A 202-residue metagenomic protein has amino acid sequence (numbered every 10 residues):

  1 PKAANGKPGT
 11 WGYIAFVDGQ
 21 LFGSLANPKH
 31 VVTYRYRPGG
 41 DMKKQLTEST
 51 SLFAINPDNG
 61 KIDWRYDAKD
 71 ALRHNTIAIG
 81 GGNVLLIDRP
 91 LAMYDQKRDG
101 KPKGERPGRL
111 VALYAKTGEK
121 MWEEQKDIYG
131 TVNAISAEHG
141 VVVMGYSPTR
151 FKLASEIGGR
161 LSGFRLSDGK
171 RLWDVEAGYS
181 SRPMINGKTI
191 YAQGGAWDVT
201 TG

Functional and structural regions predicted by a protein language model:
K2-A4, K61-Y66, E119-E124, K170-V175: A short beta-strand motif characteristic of beta-propeller blades
G6-L52, Y66-L110, E124-S162, V175-V199: Repeat-blade elements of multi-bladed beta-propeller folds
N56-N59, Y114-T117, R165-D168, V199-G202: Short loop/turn segments that connect beta-strands within beta-propeller blades
